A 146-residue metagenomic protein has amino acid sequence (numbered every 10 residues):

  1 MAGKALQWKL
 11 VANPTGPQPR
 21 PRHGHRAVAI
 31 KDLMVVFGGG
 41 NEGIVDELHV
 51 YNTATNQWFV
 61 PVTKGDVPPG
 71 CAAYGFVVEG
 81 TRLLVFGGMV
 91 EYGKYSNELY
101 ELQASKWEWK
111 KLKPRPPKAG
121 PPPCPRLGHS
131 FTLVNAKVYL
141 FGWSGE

Functional and structural regions predicted by a protein language model:
M1-E146: Kelch-like beta-propeller repeat domains
